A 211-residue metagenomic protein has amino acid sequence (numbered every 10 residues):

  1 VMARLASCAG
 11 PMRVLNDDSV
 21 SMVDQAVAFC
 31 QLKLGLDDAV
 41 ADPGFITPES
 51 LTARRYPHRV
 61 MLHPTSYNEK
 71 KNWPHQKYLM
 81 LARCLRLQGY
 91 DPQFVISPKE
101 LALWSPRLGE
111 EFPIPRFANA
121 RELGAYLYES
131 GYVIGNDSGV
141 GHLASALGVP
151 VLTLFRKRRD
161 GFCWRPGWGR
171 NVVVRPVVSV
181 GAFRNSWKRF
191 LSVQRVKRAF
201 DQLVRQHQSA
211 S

Functional and structural regions predicted by a protein language model:
V1-S211: Catalytic machinery of carbohydrate-active enzymes, primarily nucleotide-sugar-dependent glycosyltransferases
